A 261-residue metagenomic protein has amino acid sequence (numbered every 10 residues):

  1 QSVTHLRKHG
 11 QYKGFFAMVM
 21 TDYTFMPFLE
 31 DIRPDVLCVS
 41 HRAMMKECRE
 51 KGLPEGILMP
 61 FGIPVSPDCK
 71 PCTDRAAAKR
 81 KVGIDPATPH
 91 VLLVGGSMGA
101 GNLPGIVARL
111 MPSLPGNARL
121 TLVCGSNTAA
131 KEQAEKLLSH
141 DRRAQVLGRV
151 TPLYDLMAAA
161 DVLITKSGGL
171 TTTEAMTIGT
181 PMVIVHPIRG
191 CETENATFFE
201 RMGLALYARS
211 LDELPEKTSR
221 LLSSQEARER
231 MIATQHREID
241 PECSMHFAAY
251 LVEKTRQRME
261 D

Functional and structural regions predicted by a protein language model:
Q1-L53, I57-P60: Active-site and donor-binding regions of nucleotide-sugar-utilizing enzymes
D35-M98, N127-A130: A nucleotide-sugar donor-handling region in carbohydrate enzymes
R75-A77, I84-A159, T193: Donor-nucleotide binding loops and adjacent catalytic segments primarily of GT-B fold Leloir glycosyltransferases
A158-S167: Acidic donor-binding loop of glycosyltransferase active sites
A160-D161, G179-P181: A short alpha->beta transition loop at the rim of the catalytic pocket in nucleotide-sugar-dependent
R201-M202, S210-E226: C-terminal "capping" alpha-helix adjacent to the active site of nucleotide-linked donor transferases in cell-envelope
A227-P241: A short, well-ordered alpha-helix in the C-terminal region of glycosyltransferases
D240-D261: C-terminal alpha-helical cap of glycosyltransferases
